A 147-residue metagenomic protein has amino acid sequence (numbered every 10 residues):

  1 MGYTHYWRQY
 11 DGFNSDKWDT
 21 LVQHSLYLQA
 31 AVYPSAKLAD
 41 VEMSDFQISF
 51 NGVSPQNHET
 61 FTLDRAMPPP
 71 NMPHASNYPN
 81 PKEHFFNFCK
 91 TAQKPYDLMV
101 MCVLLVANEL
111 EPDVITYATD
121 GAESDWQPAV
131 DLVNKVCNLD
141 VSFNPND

Functional and structural regions predicted by a protein language model:
M1-D147: Acidic (Asp/Glu-rich) sequence patches and key acidic residues that form negatively charged surfaces used
